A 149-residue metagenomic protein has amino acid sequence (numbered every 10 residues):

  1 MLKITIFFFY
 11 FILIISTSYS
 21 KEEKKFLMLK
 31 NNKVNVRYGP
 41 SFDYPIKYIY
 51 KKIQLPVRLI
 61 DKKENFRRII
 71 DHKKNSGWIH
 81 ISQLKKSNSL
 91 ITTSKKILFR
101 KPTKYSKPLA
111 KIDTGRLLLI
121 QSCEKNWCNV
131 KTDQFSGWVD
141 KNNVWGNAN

Functional and structural regions predicted by a protein language model:
I4-I14: Sec-dependent N-terminal signal peptides
S18-Y38, Y48-I53, R58-R116, I120-Q134 (+1 more regions): SH3-family beta-barrel domains
P40-Y44: Second-shell loop/turn segments in exported
